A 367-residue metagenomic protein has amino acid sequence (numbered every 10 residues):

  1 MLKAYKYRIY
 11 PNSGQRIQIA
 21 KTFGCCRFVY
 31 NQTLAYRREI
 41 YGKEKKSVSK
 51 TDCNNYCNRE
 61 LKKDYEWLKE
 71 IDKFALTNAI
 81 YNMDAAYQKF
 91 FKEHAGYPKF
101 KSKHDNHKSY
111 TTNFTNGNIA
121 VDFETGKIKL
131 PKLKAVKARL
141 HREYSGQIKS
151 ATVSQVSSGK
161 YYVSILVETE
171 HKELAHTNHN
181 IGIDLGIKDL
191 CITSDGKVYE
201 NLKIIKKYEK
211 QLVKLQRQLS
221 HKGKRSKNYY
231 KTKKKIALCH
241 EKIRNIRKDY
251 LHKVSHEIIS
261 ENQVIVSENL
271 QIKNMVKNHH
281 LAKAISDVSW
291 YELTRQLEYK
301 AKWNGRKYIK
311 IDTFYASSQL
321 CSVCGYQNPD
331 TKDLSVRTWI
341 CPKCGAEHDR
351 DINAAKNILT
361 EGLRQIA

Functional and structural regions predicted by a protein language model:
M1-L76: Gly/serine-rich nucleotide phosphate-binding loop at the start of the catalytic core of nucleotide/ADP-ribose-handling
A4-R8, S150, N180: Well-ordered beta-strand positions in beta-sheet-rich domains
Y7-I9, A135-A138, Y199-N201: Generic detection of short hydrophobic beta-strand segments and adjacent strand-loop junctions
I17-A20, G24-R27, F74-Y81, H252 (+4 more regions): Non-catalytic, well-ordered alpha-helical scaffold segments
T33, A79-F90, I352-G362, I366: Stable alpha-helical structural segments in soluble proteins, enriched in small hydrophobic residues
L34, R38-Y41, Y87, F91-P98 (+1 more regions): Long, hydrophobic, amphipathic alpha-helical segments used as structural scaffolds
D52-V156: Acidic carboxylate diad motif detector
R142-Q147, S157-A367: Positively charged, helix-rich recognition surfaces that bind polyanionic ligands
